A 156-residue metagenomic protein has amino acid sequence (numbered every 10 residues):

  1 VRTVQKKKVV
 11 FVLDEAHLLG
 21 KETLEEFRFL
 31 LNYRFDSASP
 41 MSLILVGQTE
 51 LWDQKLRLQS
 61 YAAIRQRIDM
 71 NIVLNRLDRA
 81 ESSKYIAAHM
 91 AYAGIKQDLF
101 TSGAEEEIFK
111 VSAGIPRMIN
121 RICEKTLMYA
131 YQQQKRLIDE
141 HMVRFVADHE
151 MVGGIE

Functional and structural regions predicted by a protein language model:
V1-E26, F35-P40, L77-S82, L99-V111 (+1 more regions): Mid-core helix/loop region of P-loop NTP-binding domains shared across ATPases and GTPases
V4, Y33, Y129-Q132: Amphipathic alpha-helical interaction surfaces
V12, L45, N71-V73: Structured core elements
L19-E26, L31-A62: Sensor-1/coupling segment of RecA-like P-loop NTPase cores
F27, I68, T126: Residue-level signature of catalytic and energy-coupling elements of molecular machines, predominantly ATP/GTP-dependent
K55-L58, D69-S82: Conserved AAA+ ATPase "SRH/arginine-finger" region at the nucleotide-binding site
A63, E81-K84, A91-E156: C-terminal alpha-helical "lid" subdomain
